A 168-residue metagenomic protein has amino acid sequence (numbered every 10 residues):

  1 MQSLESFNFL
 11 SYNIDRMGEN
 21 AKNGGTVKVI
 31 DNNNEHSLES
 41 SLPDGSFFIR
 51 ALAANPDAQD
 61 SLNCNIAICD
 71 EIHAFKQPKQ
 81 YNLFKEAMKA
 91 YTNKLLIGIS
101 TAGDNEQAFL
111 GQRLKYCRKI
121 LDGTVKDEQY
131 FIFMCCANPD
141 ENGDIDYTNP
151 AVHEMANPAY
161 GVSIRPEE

Functional and structural regions predicted by a protein language model:
M1-Q2: Conserved RecA-like ASCE P-loop NTPase motor core of nucleic-acid helicases/translocases
E5-N63: Inter-Walker segment of RecA-like/P-loop motor cores
S11, G18-A21, P78-E168: Non-catalytic, compositionally simple segments
S46, N65, N93-I97: Loop/turn-to-beta-strand initiation segments
P56, A74-F75: Residues immediately C-terminal
D70-E71: Walker B catalytic acidic pair
